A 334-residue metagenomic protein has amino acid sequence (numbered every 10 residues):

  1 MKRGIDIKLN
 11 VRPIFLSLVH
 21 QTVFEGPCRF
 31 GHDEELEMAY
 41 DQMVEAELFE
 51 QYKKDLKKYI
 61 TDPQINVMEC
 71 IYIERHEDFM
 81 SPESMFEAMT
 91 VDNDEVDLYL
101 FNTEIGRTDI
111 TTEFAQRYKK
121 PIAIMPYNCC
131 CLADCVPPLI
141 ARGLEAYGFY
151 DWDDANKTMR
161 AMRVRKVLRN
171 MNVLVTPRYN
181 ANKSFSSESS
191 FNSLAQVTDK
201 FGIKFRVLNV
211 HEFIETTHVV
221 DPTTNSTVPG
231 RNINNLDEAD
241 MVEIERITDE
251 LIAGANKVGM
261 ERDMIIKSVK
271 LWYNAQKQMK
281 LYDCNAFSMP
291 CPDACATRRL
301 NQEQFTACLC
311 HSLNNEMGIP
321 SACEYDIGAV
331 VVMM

Functional and structural regions predicted by a protein language model:
M1-M334: An N-terminal assembly and electron-transfer interface module characteristic of large anaerobic redox and radical
